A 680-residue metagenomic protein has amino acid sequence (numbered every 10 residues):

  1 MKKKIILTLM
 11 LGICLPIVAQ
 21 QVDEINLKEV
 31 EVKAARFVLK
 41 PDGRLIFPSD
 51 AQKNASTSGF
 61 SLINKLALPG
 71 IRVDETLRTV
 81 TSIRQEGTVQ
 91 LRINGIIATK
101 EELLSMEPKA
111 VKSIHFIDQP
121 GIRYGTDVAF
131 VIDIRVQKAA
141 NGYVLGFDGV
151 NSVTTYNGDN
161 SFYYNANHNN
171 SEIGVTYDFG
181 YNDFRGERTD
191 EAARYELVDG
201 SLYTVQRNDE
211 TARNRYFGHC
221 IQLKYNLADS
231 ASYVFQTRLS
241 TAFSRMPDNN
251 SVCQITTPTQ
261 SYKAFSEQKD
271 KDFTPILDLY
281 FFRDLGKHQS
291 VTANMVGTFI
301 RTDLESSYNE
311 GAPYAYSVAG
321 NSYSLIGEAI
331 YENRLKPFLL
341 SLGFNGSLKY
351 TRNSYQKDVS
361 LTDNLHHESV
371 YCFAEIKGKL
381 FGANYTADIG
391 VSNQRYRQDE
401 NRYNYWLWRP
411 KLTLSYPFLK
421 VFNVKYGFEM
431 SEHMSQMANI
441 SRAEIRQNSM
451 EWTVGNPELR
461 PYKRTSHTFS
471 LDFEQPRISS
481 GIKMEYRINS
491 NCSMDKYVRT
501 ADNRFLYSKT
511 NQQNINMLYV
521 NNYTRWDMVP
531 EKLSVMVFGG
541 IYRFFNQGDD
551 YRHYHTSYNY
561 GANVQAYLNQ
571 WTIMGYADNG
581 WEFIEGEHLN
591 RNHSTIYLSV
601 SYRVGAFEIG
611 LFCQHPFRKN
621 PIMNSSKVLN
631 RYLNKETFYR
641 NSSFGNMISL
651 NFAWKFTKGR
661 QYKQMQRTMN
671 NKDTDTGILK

Functional and structural regions predicted by a protein language model:
Q20-Q52, S61, T76-L77: Short, acidic, small-residue-rich periplasmic hinge/interaction motif at the N-terminus of Gram-negative outer-membrane
E29, G59-N64, R78-T81, E101 (+3 more regions): N-terminal periplasmic accessory domains that precede and gate Gram-negative outer-membrane beta-barrel machines
F60-I96: Extracytoplasmic beta-strand/coil segments of soluble accessory domains associated with Gram-negative outer-membrane
N94-I122, F162: Short acidic/polar hinge/loop motifs at secondary-structure boundaries that mediate gating or recognition
G149-V153, H168, F179-D183, T241-R245 (+18 more regions): Transmembrane beta-strands of outer-membrane beta-barrel pores
G218-M246, S266-N401, Y405-P410, P417-K420 (+3 more regions): Face-selective signature of the C-terminal outer-membrane beta-barrel domain
S324-I326, N456, R460, S466 (+3 more regions): Outer membrane beta-barrel strand-and-loop segments of large Gram-negative receptors, especially TonB-dependent
Y403, F422, E432-G481, S508-L518 (+1 more regions): Outer-membrane beta-barrel signature, preferentially recognizing the C-terminal barrel domain of Gram-negative
